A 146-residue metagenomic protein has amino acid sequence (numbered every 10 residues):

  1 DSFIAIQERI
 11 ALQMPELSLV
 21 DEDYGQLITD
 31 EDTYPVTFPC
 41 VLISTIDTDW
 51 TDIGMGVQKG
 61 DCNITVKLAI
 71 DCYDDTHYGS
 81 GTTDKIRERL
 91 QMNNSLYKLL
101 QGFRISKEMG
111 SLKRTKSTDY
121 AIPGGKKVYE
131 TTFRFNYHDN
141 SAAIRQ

Functional and structural regions predicted by a protein language model:
D1-T33, T37, T45-Q146: Charged, amphipathic alpha-helical segments and their flanking helix caps
